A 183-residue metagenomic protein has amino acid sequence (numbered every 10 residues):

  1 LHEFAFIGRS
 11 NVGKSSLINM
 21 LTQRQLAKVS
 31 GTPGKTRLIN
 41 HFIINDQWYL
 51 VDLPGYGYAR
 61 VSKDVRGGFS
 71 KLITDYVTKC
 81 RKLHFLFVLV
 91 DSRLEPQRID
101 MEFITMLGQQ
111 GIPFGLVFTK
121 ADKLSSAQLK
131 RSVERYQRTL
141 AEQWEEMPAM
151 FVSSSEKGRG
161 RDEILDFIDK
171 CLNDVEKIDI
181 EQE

Functional and structural regions predicted by a protein language model:
L1, P33-N40, P54-H84, S92-M106: Switch II of P-loop NTPase G domains
L1-R60, N173, I178-Q182: Conserved G1/Walker A P-loop phosphate-binding module
V12, D64-K71, R98, L124 (+2 more regions): Charged, alpha-helix-enriched surfaces in structured cytosolic catalytic cores of large nucleotide-utilizing machines
L17, L86-F87, I164: Hydrophobic packing within well-folded, soluble alpha/beta domains
K35, W48, G55-Y58, R93-E95 (+2 more regions): Conserved nucleotide-binding/hydrolysis micro-motifs of P-loop NTPases
T74-P148: Conserved C-terminal guanine-recognition region of P-loop GTPase G domains, centered on the G4
K123-E183: Canonical P-loop GTPase G-domain recognition
